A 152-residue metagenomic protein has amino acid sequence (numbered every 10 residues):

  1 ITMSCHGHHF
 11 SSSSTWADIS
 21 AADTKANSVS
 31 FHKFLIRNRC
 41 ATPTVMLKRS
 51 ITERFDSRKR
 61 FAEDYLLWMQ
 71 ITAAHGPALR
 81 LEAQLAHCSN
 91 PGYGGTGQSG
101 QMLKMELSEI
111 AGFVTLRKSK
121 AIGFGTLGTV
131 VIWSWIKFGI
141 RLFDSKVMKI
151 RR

Functional and structural regions predicted by a protein language model:
I1: Conserved donor-nucleotide/metal-binding helix-loop-beta segment in metal-dependent transferases, i.e., the alpha-helix
H6, E106-E109, S134: Polar/charged side chains located within well-ordered beta-strands of beta-rich proteins
H6, F10-D18, A22-K104: Conserved nucleotide-sugar donor-binding catalytic segment
F34-C40, G95, A111-K120, I150-R152: Short, surface-exposed, charge-dense and proline/glycine-enriched linear segments
L79-E82, K120-F124, I150: Secondary-structure transition/capping residues
C88, G97-G123: Catalytic core of nucleotide-sugar-dependent glycosyltransferases
T126-V131: Short, charged, amphipathic alpha-helical segments
S134-R152: Terminal low-complexity segments of carbohydrate-biosynthetic enzymes
